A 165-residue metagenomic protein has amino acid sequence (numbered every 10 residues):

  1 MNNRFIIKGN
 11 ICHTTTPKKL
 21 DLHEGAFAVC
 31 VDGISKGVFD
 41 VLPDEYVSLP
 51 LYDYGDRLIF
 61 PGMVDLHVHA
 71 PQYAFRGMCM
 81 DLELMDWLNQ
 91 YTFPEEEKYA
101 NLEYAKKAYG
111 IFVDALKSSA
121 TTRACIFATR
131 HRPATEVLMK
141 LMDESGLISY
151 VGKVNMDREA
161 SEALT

Functional and structural regions predicted by a protein language model:
M1-Y46: N-terminal metal-binding scaffold of metallo-dependent hydrolase/deaminase domains
N2-G9, D44-N89, G110, K117-S118: Replace "His-x-His-based motif
F39, G55, K153: Residues at the C-termini of beta-strands that transition into short coil/loop
G62-L66, A124-I126, S149-K153: Hydrophobic faces of well-ordered beta-strands that scaffold small-molecule active sites in alpha/beta enzyme cores
H69, T129-R130, V154-E159: Active-site beta-loop-alpha junctions enriched in small/polar residues
R76-L147: Alpha-helical scaffold segments that flank or form the walls of functional sites
D143-D157: Acidic, His- and aromatic-enriched active-site or binding-groove loops in soluble protein domains that engage sugars
A160-T165: Short, intrinsically disordered, charge-balanced linker/junction segments flanking boundaries in proteins
